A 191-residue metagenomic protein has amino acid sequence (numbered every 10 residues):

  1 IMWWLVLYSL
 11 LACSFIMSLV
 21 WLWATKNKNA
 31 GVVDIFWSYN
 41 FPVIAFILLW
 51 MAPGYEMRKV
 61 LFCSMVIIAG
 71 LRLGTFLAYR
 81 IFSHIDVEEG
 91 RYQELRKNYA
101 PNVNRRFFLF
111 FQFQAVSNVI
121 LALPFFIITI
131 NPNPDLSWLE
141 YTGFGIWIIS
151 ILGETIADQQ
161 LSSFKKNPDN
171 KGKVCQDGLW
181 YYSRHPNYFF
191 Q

Functional and structural regions predicted by a protein language model:
I1-Q191: Membrane-anchoring alpha-helices and their flanking helix-loop junctions
